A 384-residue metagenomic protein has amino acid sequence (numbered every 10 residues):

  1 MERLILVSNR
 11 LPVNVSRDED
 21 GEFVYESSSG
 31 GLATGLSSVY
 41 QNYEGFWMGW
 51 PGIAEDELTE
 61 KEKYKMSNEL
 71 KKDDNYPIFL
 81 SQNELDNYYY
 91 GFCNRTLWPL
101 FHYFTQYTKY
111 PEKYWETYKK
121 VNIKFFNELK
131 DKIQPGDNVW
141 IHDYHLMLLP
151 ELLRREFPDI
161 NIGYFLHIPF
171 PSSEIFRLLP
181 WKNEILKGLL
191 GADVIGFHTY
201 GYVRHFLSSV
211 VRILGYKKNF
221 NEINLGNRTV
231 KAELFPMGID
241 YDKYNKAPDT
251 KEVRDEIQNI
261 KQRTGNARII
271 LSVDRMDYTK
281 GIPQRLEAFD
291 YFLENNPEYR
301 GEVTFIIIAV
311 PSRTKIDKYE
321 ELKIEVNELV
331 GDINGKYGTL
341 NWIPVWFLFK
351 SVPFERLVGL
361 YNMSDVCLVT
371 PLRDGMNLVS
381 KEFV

Functional and structural regions predicted by a protein language model:
M1-V384: Catalytic cores of carbohydrate-active enzymes across secretory and cytosolic contexts
